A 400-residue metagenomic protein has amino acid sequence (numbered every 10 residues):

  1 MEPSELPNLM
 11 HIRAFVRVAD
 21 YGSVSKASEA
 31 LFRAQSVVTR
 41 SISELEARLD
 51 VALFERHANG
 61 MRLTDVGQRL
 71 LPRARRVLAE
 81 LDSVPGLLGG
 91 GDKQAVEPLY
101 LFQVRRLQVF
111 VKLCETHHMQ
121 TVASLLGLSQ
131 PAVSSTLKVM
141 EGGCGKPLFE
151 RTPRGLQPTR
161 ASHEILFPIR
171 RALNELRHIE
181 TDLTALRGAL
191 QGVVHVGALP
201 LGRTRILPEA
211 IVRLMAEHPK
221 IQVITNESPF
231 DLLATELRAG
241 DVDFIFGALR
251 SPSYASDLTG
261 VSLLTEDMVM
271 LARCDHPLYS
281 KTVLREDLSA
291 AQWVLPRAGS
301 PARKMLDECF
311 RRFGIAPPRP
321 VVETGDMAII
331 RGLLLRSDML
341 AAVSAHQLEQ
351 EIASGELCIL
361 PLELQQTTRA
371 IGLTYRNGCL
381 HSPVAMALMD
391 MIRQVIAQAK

Functional and structural regions predicted by a protein language model:
V18-A34, L113-L125: Short helix-boundary/capping micro-motifs
Q35-S36, L99-R106, Q130-P131, R171-N174 (+5 more regions): N-terminal winged-helix
E46-L63, E141-P158: A short LG(V/I)-centered, amphipathic sequence patch enriched for acidic residue(s) preceding the LG motif
G60-M61, L81-F102, R154-L156, N174-H195 (+1 more regions): Short helix-loop hinge/linker segments at domain boundaries
L101, L186, D231-M268, A272 (+2 more regions): Short beta-strand-centered segments that line the small-molecule binding cleft or hinge of alpha/beta clamshell
P229, L233, L237-V242, A248 (+1 more regions): Hydrophobic hinge/microswitch elements
L278-Y279, A291-F313, H381-A385, M389 (+1 more regions): Secondary-structure junction motif
C358-K400: A late-sequence structural motif
